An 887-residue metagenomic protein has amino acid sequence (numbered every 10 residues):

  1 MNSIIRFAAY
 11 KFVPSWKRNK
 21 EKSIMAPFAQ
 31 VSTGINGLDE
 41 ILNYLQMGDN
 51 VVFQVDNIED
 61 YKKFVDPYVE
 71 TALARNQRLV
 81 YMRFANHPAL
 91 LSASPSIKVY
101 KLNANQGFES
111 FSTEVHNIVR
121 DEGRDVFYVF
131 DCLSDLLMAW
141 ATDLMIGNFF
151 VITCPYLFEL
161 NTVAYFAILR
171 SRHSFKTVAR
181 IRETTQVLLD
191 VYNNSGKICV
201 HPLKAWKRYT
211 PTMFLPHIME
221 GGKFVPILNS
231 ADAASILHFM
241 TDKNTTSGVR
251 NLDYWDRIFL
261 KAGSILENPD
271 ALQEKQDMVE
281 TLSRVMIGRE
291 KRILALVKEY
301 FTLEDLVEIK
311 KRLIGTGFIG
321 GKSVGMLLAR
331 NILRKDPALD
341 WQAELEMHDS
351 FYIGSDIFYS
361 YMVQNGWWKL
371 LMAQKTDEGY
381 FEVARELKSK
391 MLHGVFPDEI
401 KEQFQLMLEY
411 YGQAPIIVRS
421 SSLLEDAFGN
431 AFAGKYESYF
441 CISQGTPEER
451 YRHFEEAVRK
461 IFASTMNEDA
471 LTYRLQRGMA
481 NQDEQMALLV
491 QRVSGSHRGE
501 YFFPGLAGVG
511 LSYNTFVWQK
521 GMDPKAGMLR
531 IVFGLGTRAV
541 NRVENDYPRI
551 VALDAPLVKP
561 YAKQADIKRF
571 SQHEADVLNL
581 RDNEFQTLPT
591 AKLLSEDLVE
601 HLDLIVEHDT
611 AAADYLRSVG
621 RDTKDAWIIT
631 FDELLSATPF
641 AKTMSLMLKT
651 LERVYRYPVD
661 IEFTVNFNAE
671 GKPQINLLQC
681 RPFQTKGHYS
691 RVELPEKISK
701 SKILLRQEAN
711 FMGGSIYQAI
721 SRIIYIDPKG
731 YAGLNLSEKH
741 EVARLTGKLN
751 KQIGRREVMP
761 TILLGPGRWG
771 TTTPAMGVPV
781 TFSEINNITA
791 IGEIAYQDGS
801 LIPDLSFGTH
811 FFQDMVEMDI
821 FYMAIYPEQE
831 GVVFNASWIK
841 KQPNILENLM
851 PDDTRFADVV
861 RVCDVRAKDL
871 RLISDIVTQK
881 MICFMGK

Functional and structural regions predicted by a protein language model:
I5-I24: Charged, amphipathic alpha-helical linker segments immediately N-terminal to NTP-binding catalytic cores
E21-I35: N-terminal pre-Walker A segment at the start of P-loop NTPase domains
S32-R83: Glycine-rich P-loop/Walker A and Walker A-like loops and their local beta1-loop-alpha1 context in P-loop NTPases
R75-M138: Conserved inter-motif catalytic segment of the P-loop NTP-binding fold
A139-W140, M145-R172: Substrate-engagement module of ASCE P-loop NTPases
L169-F224: Phosphate-binding/switch region of NTP-binding enzymes
S171, L294-L296, Y300-D340, V395-Y796 (+4 more regions): Conserved mixed alpha/beta core segments that line enzyme active sites in large multi-domain catalysts
V307-M372, E378-G394, D398: A conserved helix-loop-beta module that forms one wall/lid of the active-site cleft in ATP-utilizing catalytic domains
